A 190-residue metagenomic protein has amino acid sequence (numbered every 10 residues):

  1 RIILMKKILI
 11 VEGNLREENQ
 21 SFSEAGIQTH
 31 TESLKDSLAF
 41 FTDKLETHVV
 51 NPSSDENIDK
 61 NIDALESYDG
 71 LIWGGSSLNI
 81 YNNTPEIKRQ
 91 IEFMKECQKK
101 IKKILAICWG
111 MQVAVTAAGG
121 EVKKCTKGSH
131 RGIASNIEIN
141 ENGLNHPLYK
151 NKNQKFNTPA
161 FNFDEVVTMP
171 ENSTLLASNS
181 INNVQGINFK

Functional and structural regions predicted by a protein language model:
R1-L4, K190: Short intrinsically disordered, low-complexity coil segments enriched in acidic
I3-E92, E96-K102: N-terminal beta1-alpha1 cap of cysteine-dependent amidohydrolase-like domains
G13, G120-K190: Pocket-forming structural segment of enzyme catalytic cores
Q20-S21, N82-N83, V115-A117, P170 (+1 more regions): Short glycine-/acidic-enriched loop or helix-start segments at secondary-structure transitions that form or flank
T29, Q112, N182: Short alpha-helical
E32-D36, Q112, D164: Active-site phosphate/pyrophosphate- and oxyanion-stabilizing loops and adjacent acidic/basic residues in soluble
S76-G143: Cysteine-nucleophile active-site neighborhood
